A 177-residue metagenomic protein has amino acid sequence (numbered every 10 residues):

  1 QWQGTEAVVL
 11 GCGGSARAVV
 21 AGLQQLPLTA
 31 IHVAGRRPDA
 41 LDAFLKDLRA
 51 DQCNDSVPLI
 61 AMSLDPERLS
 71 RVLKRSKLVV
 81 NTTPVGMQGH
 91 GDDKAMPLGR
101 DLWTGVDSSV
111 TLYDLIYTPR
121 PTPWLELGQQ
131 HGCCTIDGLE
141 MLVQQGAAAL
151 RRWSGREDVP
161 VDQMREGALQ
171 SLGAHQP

Functional and structural regions predicted by a protein language model:
Q1-W2, L26, D107: Short, flexible coil/linker segments at domain boundaries that flank nucleotide/cofactor-interacting
G4, S109-P177: Adenosine-phosphate binding glycine-rich loop
G4-Q24: Glycine-rich adenosine-cofactor-binding loop
Q25-A30, Q130-C134: Conserved S-adenosyl-L-methionine
L28-Q52: NAD(P)-binding Rossmann-fold cofactor-contacting core
P58-T135: Rossmann-like adenosine-cofactor binding region
